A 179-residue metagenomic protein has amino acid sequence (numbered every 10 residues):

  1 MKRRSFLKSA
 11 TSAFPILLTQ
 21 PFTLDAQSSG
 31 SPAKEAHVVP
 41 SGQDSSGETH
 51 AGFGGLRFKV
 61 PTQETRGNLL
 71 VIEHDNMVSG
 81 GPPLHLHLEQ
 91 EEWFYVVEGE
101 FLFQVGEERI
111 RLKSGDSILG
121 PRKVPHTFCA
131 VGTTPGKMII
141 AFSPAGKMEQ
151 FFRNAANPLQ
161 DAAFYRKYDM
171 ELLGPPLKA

Functional and structural regions predicted by a protein language model:
K2-A26: N-terminal export signals
Q20-F58, N157: C-terminal segment of N-terminal export signals and the immediately downstream linker at the start of the mature
E48-L84: A short glycine-rich, His/Asp/Glu-containing loop-to-beta-strand
D75, L88-F103: Short, conserved beta-strand element in jelly-roll/cupin
P83-E89, T127: Histidine-centered catalytic micro-motifs
E108-K123: Short acidic-glycine-tyrosine-enriched beta hairpin
R122-M148: Ligand-binding loop in jelly-roll beta-barrel domains
E149, R153-A179: Acidic/histidine-enriched, glycine/proline-rich intrinsically disordered or flexible terminal extensions
